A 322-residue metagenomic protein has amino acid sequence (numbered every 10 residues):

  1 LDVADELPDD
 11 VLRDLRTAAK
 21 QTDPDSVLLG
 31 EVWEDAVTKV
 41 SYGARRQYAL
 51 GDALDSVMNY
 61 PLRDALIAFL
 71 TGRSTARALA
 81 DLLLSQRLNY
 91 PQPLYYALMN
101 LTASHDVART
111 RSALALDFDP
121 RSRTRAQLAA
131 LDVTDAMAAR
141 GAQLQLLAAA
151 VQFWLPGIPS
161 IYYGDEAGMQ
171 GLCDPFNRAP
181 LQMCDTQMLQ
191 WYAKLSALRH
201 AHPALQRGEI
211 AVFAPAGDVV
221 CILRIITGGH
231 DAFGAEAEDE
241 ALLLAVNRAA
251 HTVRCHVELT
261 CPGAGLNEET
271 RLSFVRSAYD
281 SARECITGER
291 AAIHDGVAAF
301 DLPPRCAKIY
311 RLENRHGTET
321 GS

Functional and structural regions predicted by a protein language model:
L1-V3, L29-E31, N100-A103, Y162-Y163 (+1 more regions): Short beta-strand segments
V3-L98, V151, G168-K194, R224-T227 (+3 more regions): Active-site-proximal helices and loops of the catalytic beta/alpha 8
A44-Q47, G141-A142, W154-I161, D165-S322: Carbohydrate-interacting/catalytic domains
S56, Y60-P61, A68-F69, R73 (+7 more regions): Catalytic cores of glycan-processing enzymes that make or break glycosidic bonds
A76-R87, F118-L146, K194, A201: Aromatic-anchored helix/helix-loop segment that forms the rim or "lid" of small-molecule/cofactor binding pockets
N100-L131, A149-T186: Aromatic/acidic polysaccharide-binding cleft in carbohydrate-active enzymes
S112-D135, E238, N247-P262: C-terminal intrinsically disordered extensions
